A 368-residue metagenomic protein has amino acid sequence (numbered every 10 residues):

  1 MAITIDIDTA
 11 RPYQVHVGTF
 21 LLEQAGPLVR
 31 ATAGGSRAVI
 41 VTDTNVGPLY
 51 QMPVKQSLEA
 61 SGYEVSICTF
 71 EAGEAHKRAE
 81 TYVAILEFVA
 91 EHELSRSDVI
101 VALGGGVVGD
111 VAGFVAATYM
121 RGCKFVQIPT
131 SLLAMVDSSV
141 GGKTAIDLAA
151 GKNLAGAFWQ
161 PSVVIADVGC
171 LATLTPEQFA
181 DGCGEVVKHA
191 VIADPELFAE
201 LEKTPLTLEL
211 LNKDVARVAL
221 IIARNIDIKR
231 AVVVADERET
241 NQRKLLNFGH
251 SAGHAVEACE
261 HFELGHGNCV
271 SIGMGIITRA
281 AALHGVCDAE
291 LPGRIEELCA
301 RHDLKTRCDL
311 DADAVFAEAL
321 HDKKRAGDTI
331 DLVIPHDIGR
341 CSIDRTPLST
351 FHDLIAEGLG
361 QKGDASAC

Functional and structural regions predicted by a protein language model:
M1-V99: ATP/NTP phosphate-donor binding region
T32-A33, H92-S95, T118-M120, D147-L148 (+7 more regions): Solvent-exposed alpha-helices and their adjacent loops that cap or buttress functional pockets in soluble metabolic
E91-L94, Q160-V163, G169-P176, G184-E196 (+9 more regions): Generic secondary-structure signature for well-ordered alpha-helical cores
V107-F114, M135-V136, A255: Short glycine/serine/threonine-rich phosphate/pyrophosphate-binding segments that cradle anionic phosphate groups
F114-T207: A glycine/threonine-rich phosphate-anchoring loop and its flanking beta-alpha core in nucleotide/phosphate-binding
G184-V187, V286-C368: C-terminal charged capping/lid subdomain of soluble metabolic enzymes
E200, T204-A314: Active-site segments that bind and position negatively charged phosphate/pyrophosphate groups
